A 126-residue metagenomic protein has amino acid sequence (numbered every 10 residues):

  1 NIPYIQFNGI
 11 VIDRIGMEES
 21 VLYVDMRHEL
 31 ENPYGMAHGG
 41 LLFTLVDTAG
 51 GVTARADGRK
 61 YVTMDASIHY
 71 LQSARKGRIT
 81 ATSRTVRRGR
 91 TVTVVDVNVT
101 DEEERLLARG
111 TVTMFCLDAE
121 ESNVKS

Functional and structural regions predicted by a protein language model:
N1-S126: Terminal targeting signals and extreme-terminal segments of soluble enzymes
